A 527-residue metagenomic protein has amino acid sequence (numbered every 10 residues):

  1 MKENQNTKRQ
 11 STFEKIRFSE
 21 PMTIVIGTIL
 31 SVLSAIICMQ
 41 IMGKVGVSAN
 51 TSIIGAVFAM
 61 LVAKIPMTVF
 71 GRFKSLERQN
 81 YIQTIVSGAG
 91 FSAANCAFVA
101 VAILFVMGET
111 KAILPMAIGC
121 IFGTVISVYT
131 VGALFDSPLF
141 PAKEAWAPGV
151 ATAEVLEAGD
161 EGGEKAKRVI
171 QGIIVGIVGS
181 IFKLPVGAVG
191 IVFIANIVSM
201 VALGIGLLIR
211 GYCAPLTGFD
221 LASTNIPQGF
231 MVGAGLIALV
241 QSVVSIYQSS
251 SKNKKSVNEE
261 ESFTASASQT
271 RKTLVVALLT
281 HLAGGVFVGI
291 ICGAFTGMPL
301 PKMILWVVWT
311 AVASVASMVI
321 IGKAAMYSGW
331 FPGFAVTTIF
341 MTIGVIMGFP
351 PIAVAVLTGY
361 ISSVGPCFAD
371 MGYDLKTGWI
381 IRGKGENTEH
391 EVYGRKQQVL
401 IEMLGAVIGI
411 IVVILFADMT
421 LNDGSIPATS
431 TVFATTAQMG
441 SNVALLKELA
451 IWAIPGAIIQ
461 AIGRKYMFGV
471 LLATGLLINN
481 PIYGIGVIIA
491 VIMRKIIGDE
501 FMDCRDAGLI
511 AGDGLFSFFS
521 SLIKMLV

Functional and structural regions predicted by a protein language model:
M1-V527: Alpha-helical multipass membrane-protein architecture
